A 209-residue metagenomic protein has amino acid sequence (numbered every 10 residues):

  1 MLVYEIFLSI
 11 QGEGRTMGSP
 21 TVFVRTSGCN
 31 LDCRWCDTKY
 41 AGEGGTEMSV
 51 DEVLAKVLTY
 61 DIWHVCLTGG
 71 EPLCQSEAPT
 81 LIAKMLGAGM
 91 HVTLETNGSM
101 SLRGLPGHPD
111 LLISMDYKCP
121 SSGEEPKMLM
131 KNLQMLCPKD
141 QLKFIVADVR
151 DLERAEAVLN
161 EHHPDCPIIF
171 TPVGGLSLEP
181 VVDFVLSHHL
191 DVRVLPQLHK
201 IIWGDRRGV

Functional and structural regions predicted by a protein language model:
M1, L8, P20-T21, W35-D110: Conserved Radical SAM active-site core
M1-I6, I10-E13, N30, R34 (+7 more regions): Residue-level signal for well-ordered alpha-helical segments
M1-S27, L31-W35, L186, D191-Q197 (+1 more regions): Flexible, acidic/Gly-rich N-terminal and inter-domain linker regions that tether and position cofactor-handling modules
R15, G45-M48, V65, E125 (+2 more regions): Short linear functional motifs in flexible/disordered or boundary regions
P20, S27, G44, K143-V146 (+1 more regions): Short N-terminal micro-motifs specific to bacterial/archaeal maturation and metal-cluster initiation sites
F23-R25, D37, C66, S114 (+2 more regions): Conserved beta-strand segments that form the floor/walls of ligand-binding pockets within enzyme and binding domains
L54, C74-V209: Conserved AdoMet/S-adenosylmethionine-binding subsite of the radical SAM
